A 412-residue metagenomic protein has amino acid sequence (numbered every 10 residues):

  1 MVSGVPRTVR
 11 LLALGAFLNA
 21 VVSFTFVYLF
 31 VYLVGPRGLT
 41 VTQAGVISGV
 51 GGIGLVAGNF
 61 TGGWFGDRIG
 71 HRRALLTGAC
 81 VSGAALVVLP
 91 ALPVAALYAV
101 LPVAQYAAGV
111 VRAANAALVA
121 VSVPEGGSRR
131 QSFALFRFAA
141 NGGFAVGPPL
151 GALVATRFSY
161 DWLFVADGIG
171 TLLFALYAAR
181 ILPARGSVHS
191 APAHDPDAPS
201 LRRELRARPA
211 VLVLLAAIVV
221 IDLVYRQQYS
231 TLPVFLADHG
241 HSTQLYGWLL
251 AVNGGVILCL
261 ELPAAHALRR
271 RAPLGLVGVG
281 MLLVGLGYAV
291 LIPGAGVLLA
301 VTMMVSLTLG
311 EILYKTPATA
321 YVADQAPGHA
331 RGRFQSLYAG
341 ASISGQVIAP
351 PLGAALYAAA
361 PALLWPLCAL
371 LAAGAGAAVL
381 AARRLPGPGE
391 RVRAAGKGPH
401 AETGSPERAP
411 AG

Functional and structural regions predicted by a protein language model:
M1-P6, P183-L215, R408: Juxtamembrane intracellular "pre-TM" segments in multi-pass secondary transporters
V2-G52, A210-A251: Helix-loop boundary and gating motifs at the non-cytosolic
V56-P93: Conserved MFS/SLC helix-loop-helix module at the cytosolic interface between two early adjacent transmembrane helices
G58-G70, A155, C259-P273: Helix-to-loop junctions at the C-terminal end of transmembrane segments in multipass secondary transporters
R73-V87, G168, G275-A289: Structural signature of the two symmetry-related core transmembrane helices
P90-L101, I292-M303: Helix-loop junctions at membrane interfaces in 12-TM secondary transporters
P102-A140: Cytoplasmic helix-loop-helix junction between adjacent transmembrane helices in 12-TM secondary transporters
A330-A359: A late C-terminal transmembrane helix in Major Facilitator Superfamily
